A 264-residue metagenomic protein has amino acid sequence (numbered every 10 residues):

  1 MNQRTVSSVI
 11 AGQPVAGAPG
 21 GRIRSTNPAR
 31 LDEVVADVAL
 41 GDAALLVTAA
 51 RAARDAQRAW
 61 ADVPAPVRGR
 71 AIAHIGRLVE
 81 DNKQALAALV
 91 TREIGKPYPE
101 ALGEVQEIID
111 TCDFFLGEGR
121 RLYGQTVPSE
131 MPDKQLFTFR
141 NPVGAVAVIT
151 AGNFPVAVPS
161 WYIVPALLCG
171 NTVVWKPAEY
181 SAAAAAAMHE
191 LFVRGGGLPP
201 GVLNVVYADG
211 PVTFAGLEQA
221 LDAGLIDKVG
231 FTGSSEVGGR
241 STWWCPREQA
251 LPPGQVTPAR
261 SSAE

Functional and structural regions predicted by a protein language model:
M1-D37, R70, H74, Q106 (+2 more regions): Terminal low-complexity tails and localization/encapsulation signals of metabolic enzymes
I10, R24, D37-V47, G196-V202 (+1 more regions): Histidine- and aromatic-rich ligand-binding microenvironments
V15-A16, I94, G196: A broad structural signal for alpha-helix termini and local helix breaks/kinks
L31-Y123, D133: Glycine-rich loop-to-alpha-helix module at the N-terminal edge of alpha/beta enzyme cores
G124-E264: Rossmann-like NAD(P) dinucleotide-binding subdomain of oxidoreductase/dehydrogenase enzymes
